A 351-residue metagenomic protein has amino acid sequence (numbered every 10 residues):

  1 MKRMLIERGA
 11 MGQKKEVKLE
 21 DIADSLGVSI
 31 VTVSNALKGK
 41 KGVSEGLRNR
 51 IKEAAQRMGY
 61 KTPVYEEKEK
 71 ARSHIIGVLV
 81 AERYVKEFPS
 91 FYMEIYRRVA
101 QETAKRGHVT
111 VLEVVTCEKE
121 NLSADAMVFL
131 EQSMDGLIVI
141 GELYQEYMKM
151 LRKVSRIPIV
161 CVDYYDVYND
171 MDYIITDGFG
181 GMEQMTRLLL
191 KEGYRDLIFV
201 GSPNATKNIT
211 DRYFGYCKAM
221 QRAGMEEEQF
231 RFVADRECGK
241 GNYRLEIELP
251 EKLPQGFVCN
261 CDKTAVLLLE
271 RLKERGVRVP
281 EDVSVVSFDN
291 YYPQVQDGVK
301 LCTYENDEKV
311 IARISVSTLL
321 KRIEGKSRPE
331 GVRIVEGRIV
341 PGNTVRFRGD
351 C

Functional and structural regions predicted by a protein language model:
M1-A10, K14, S73-R187, I247-K252 (+1 more regions): Alpha-helical recognition/docking segments in bacterial nutrient-uptake and carbohydrate-utilization systems
K2-R72: N-terminal helix-turn-helix DNA-binding module of bacterial transcription factors
S29, K61, D135, Y194-D196 (+1 more regions): Short acidic/polar active-site loop segments enriched in Thr and Asp
A81-E94, L112-N121, I174-Q184, V200-L245 (+4 more regions): Hinge/beta->alpha junction and helix N-cap segments in small-molecule ligand-binding domains
K105-R106, M220-E227, E251, E274-V279: Short helix-capping segments at alpha-helix termini
R195-L197, E227-F230, V279-V285: Short acidic capping loops at alpha-helix termini that bridge into adjacent secondary structure
L245-C351: Flexible loop/turn connectors
